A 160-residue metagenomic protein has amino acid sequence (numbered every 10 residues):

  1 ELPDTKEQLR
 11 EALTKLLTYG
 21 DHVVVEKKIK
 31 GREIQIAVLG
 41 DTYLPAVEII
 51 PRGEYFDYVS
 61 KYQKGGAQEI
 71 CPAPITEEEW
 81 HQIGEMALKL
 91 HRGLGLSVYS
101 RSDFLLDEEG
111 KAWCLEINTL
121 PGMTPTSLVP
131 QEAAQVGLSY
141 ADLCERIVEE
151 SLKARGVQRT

Functional and structural regions predicted by a protein language model:
E1: Phosphate-binding/catalytic loop of phosphoryl-transfer enzymes
D4-E85, K111-W113: Phosphate-binding site of ATP-dependent enzymes
T76-T160: ATP-dependent carboxylate activation and anion-phosphoryl transfer catalytic cores that bind Mg-ATP to form
